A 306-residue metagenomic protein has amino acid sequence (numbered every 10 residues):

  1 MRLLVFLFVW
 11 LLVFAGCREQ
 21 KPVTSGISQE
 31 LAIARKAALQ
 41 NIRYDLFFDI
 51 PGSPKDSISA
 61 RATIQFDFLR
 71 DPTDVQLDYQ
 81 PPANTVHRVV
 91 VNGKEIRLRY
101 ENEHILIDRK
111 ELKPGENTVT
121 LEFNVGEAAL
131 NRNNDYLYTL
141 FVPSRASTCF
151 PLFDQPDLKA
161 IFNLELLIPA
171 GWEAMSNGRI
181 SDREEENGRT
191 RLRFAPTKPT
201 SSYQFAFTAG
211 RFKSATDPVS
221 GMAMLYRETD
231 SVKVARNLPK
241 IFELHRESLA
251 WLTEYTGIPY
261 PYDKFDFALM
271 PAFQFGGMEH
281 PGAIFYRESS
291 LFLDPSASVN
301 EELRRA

Functional and structural regions predicted by a protein language model:
M1-G26: Bacterial Sec-dependent N-terminal signal peptides
C17-S59, D67, D71, H87 (+3 more regions): N-terminal, polar/Ser/Thr-rich
V23-A37, K113-P114, E122-L166, G210-P218: Glycine/proline-rich low-complexity spacer/linker segments in large multi-domain proteins
F47-D49, I64, E95-I96, L106-E111 (+2 more regions): Beta-strand-rich interaction surfaces with strong enrichment in secreted/lumenal proteins
A60, Q155-A306: Hydrophobic helix-coil surface modules that form long, contiguous segments used for peptide/substrate interaction
T63-A83, L152-D154, A160-P169: Surface-exposed beta-strand/loop patches in extracellular or lumenal glycoproteins
D74, K94-K113, S144-S147, E288-A306: Aromatic/His-enriched, Gly/Pro-containing loop or helix-boundary segments that lie immediately adjacent to catalytic
Q80-L137: A surface-exposed beta-strand-loop module
